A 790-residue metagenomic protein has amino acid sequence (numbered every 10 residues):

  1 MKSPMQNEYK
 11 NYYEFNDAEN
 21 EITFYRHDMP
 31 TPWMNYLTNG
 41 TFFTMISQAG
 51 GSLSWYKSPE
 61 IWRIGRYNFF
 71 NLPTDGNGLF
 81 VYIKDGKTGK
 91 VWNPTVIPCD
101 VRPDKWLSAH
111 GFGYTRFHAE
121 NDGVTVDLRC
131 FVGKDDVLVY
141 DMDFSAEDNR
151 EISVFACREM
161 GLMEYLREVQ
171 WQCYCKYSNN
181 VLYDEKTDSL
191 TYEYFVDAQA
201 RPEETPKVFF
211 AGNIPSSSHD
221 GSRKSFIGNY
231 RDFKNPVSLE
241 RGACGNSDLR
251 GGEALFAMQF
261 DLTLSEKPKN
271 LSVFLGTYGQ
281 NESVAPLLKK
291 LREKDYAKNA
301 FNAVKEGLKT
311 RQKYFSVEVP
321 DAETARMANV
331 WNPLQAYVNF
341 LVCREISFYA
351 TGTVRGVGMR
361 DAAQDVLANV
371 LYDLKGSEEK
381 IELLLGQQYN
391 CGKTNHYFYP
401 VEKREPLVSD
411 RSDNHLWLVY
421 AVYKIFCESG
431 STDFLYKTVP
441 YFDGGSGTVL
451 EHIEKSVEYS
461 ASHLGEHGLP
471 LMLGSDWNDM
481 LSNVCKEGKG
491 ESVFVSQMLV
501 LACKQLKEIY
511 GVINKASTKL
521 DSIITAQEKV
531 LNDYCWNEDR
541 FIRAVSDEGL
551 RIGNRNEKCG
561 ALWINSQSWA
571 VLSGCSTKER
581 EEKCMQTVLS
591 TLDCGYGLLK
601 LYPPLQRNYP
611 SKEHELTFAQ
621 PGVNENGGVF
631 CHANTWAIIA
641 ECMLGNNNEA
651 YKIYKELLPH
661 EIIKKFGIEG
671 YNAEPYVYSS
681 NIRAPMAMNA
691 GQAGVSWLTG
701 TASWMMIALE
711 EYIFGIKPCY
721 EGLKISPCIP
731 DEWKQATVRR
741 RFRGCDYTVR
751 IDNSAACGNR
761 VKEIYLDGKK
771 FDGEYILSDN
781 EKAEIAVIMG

Functional and structural regions predicted by a protein language model:
M1-D361, K375, K380-Q387, K424-E428 (+7 more regions): Anionic coordination/interaction segments
C157, N395-H396, M498-H614, K655 (+1 more regions): Catalytic cores of carbohydrate-active enzymes
K267, V357, D361-A362, V366-G468 (+6 more regions): Aromatic-rich carbohydrate-recognition surfaces in CAZymes
P286-D295, N299, A303, R326-V330 (+5 more regions): Extended, well-ordered alpha-helical scaffold segments
K313-V317, D321-T324, A328-N329, L334-F348 (+4 more regions): Aromatic-lined, polymer-binding surfaces characteristic of secreted/periplasmic polysaccharide-degrading enzymes
S347-R355, T394-N414, F442-G444, H467-G490 (+3 more regions): Carbohydrate-binding/catalytic loop surfaces
P718-V749: Surface beta-strand/loop "capping" patches
Y765-K769: Short strand-turn-strand beta-turns centered on an Asx-Gly dipeptide
